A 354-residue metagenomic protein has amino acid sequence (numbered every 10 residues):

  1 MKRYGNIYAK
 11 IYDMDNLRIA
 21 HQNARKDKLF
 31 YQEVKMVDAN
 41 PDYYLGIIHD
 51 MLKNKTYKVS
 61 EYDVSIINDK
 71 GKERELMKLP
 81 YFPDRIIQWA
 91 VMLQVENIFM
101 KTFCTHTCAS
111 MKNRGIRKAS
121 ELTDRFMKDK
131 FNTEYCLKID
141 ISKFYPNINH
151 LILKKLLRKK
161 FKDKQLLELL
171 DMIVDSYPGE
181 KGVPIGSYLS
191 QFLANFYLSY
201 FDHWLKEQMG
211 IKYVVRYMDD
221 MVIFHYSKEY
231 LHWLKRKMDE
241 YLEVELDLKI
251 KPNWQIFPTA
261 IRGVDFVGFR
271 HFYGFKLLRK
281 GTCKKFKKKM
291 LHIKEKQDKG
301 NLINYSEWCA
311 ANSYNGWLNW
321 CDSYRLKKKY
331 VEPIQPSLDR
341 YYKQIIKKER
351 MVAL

Functional and structural regions predicted by a protein language model:
M1-G46, M351-L354: Non-catalytic, polymerase-adjacent accessory regions of viral genome-replication enzymes
K2-Y8, M92-N149: Active-site-proximal segment of RNA-dependent polymerases
K28-M36, S60-I86, T102-R114, I173-N195: Short, conserved non-catalytic motifs in the polymerase core
V37-E61: Amphipathic alpha-helical blocks
M51-L52, K70, S120-M218, V222-K237 (+1 more regions): Conserved polymerase palm-domain catalytic core
W89, H232-W233, I250-L354: Right-hand nucleic-acid polymerase module
D239-L248: A common structural junction motif
